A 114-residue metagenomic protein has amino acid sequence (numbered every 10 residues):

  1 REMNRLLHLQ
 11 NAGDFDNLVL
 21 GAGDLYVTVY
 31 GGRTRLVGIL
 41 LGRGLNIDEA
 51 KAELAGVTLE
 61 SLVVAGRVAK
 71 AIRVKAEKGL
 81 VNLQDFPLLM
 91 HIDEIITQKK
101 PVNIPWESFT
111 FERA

Functional and structural regions predicted by a protein language model:
R1: Active-site pocket-shaping loop/turn-to-helix segments
N4-A114: NAD(P)-dependent Rossmann-like dehydrogenase/reductase catalytic/cofactor-binding core
